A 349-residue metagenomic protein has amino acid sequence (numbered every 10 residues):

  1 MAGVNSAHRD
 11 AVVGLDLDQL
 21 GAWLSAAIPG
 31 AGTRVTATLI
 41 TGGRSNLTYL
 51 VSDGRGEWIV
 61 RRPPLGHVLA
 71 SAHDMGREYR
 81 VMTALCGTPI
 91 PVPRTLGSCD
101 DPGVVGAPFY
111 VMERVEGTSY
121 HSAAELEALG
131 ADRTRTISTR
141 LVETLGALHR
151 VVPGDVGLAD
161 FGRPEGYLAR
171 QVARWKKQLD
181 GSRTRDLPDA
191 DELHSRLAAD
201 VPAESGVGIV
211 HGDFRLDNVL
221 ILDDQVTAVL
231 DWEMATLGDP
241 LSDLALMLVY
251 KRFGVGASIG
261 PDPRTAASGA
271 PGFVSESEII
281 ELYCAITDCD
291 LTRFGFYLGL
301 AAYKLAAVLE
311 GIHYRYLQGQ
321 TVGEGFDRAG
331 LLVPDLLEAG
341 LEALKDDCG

Functional and structural regions predicted by a protein language model:
A2-A31: Juxta-kinase regulatory segment immediately upstream of eukaryotic protein kinase catalytic domains
R34-I209, Q225: ATP-binding pocket architecture of kinase catalytic cores
G162-R163, C289-A301: All-alpha amphipathic helical-bundle segments outside canonical DNA-binding/catalytic cores that form hydrophobic
I209-H211, L216: Catalytic-loop of the protein kinase fold
L230-A235: Activation of the activation-loop gatekeeper triad in protein kinase-fold domains
S242-T287, A301-G319: Active-site activation/catalytic loop segments of kinase-like enzymes and analogous catalytic loops in related
C289, R293, A307-G349: Helical subdomain adjoining the active site within ATP-dependent kinase catalytic cores
